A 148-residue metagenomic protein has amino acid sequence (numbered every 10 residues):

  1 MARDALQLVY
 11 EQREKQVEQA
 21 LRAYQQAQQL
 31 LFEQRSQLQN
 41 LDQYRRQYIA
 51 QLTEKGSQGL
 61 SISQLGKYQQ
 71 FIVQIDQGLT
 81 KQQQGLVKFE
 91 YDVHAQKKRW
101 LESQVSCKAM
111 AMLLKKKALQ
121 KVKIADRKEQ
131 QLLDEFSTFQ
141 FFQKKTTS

Functional and structural regions predicted by a protein language model:
M1-S148: Charge-rich amphipathic alpha-helical interaction elements
